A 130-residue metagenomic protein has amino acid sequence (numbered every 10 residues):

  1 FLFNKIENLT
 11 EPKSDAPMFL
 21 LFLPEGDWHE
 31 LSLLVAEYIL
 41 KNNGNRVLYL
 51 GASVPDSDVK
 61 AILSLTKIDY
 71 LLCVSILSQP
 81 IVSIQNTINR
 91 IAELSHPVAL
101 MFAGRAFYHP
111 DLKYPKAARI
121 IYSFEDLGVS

Functional and structural regions predicted by a protein language model:
F1-T87, L94: Conserved binding/catalytic microenvironments
F19, A99-L100: Hydrophobic/aromatic residues located in beta-strands of well-ordered beta-sheets within soluble catalytic
N43, H96, Y114-A117: Short, structured coil segments at secondary-structure junctions
C73-I76, M101-R105: Glycine-rich beta-strand-to-loop/alpha-helix junction loops that act as flexible
A92-V98: Charged, glycine-enriched surface loops/patches that mediate electrostatic binding to polyanionic ligands
F102-S130: Peripheral docking tails and interdomain loops at the edges of cofactor- or intermediate-handling domains
